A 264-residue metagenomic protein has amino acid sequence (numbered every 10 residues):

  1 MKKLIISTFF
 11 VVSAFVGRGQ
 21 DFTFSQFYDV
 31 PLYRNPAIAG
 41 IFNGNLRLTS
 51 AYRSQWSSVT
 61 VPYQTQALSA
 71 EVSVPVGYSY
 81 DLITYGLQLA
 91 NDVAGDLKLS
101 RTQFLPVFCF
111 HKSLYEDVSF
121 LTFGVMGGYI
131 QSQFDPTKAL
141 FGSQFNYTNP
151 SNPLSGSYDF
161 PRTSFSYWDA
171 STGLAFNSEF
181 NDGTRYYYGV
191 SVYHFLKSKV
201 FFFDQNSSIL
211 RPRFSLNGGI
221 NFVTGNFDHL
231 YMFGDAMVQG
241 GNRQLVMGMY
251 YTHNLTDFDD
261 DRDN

Functional and structural regions predicted by a protein language model:
M1-T23, D29, M249: Bacterial Sec-dependent N-terminal signal peptides
Q20-N264: Subset of outer-membrane beta-barrel
